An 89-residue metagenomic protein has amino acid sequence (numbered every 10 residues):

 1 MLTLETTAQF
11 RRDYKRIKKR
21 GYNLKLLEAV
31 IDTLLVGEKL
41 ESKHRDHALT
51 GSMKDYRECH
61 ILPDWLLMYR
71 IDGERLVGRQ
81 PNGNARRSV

Functional and structural regions predicted by a protein language model:
M1-T3, R12-K15, K19-K25, A29 (+3 more regions): Enriched for short, Lys/Arg-rich terminal
T33-H60: A short, surface-exposed loop/turn module that caps and links secondary-structure elements
